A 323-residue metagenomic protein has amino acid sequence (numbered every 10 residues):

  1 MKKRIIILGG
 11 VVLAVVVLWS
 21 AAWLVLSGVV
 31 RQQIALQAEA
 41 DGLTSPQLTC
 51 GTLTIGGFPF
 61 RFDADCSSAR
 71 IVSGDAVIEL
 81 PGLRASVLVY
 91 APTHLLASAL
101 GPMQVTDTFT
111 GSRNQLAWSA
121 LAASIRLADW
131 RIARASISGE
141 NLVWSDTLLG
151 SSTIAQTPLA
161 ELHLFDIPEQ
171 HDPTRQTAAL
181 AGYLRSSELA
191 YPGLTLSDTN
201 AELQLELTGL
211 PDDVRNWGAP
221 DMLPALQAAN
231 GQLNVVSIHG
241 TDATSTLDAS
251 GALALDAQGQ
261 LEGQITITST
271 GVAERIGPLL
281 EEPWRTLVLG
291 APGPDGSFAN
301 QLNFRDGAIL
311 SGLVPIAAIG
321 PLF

Functional and structural regions predicted by a protein language model:
K2-G10, G51-T52, D221-A228, I238-T241 (+3 more regions): Extended terminal
I6-W23: Hydrophobic membrane-insertion alpha-helices, especially the h-region of bacterial N-terminal signal peptides
V25-T44: Alpha-helical transmembrane signal-anchor/signal-peptide segments
L43-D172, S187: N-terminal beta-strand/beta-hairpin edge segment
L53-I55, L80-A91, L116-R131, S152-T174 (+6 more regions): Extended lipid/amphipathic-ligand handling interfaces
D63, H94-L95, A133-S136, T177-Y183 (+1 more regions): Short, hydrophobic/aromatic-rich segments at coil-to-beta transitions
S68-V77, M103-Q115, N141-A155, H171 (+4 more regions): Flexible, membrane-facing loop/turn or short amphipathic-helix motifs that contact lipid bilayers or gate lipid-binding
